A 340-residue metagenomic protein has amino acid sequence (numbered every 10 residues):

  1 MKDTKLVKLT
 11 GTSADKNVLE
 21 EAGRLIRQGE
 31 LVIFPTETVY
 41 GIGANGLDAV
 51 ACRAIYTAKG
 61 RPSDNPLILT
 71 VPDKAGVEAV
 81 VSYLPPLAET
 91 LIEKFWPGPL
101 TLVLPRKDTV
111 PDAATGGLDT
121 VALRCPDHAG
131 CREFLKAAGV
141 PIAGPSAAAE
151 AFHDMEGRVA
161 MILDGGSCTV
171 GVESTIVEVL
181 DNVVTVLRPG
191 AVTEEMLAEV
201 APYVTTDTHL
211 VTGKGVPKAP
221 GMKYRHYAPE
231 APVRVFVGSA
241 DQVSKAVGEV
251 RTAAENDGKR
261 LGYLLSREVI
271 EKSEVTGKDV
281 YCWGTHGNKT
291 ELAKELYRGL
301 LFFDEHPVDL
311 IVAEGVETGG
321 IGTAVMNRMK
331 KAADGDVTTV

Functional and structural regions predicted by a protein language model:
M1-V340: Active-site-adjacent structural elements in enzyme catalytic cores
